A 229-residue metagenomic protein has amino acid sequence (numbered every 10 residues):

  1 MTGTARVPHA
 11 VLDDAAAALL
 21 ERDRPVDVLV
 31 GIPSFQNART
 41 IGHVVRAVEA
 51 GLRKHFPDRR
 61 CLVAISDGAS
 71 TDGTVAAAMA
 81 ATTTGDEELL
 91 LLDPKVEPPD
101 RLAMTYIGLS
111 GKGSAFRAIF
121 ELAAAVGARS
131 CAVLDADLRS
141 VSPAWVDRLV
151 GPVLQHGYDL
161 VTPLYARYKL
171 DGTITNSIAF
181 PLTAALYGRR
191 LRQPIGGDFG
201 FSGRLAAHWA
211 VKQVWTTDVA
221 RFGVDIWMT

Functional and structural regions predicted by a protein language model:
M1-A50: N-proximal low-complexity "stem/linker" segments adjacent to membrane-targeting elements
V26-V28, G51-A64, E87-L89: Short loop->beta transition adjacent to catalytic acidic/histidine clusters or analogous donor-positioning motifs
L52, A123, V153: Hydrophobic pocket-lining residues that define ligand/cofactor binding sites across diverse proteins
D67-A76: A conserved acidic beta->alpha catalytic loop
T83-V126: Active-site-proximal specificity loops/subdomain of glycosyltransferases
A128-R139: Short beta-strand-to-loop acidic/aromatic patch adjacent to the donor-nucleotide binding site
V141-L164: Conserved donor-nucleotide/metal-binding helix-loop-beta segment in metal-dependent transferases, i.e., the alpha-helix
D171-T229: Conserved catalytic loops of nucleotide-sugar-dependent glycosyltransferases that act on lipid-linked
